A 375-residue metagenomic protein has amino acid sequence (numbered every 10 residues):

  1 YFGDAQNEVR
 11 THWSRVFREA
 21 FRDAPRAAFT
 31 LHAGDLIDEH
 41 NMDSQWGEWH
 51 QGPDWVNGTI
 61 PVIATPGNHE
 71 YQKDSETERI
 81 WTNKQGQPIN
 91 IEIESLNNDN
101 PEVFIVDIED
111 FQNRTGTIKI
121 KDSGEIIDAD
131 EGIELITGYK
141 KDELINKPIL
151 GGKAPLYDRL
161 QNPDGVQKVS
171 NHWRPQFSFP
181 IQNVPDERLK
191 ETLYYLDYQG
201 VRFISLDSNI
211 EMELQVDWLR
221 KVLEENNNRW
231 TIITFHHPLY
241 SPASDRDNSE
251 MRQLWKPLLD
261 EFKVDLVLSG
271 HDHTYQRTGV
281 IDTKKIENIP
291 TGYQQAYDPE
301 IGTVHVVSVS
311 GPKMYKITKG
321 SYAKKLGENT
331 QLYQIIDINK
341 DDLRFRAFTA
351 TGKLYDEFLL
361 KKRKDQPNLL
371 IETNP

Functional and structural regions predicted by a protein language model:
Y1-D43, N209: N-terminal active-site segment of His-dependent metallophosphoesterases
Y1-G3, F29-D35, V62-N68, L206-D207 (+3 more regions): Active-site neighborhood of phospho(di)ester-bond hydrolases with catalytic His/Asp-centered motifs
G47-P101, I145, K153-N227, L254 (+2 more regions): Extended active-site neighborhood of metal-dependent phosphoesterases/phosphodiesterases
G124-I127, I133: Conserved hydrophobic beta-strand signature of PAS-family and PAS-like sensory domains
I133-L144: PAS/PAS-like sensory domain cap-loop motif
E134-L135, L150-A154: Sensory helix hotspots in PAS and closely related PAS-like folds
A154, M314-P375: A short C-terminal boundary segment appended to hydrolase-like catalytic domains
I210, N226-V267, K285-I289: Active-site-proximal segments of metal-dependent phosphoesterases and phosphodiesterases across multiple
